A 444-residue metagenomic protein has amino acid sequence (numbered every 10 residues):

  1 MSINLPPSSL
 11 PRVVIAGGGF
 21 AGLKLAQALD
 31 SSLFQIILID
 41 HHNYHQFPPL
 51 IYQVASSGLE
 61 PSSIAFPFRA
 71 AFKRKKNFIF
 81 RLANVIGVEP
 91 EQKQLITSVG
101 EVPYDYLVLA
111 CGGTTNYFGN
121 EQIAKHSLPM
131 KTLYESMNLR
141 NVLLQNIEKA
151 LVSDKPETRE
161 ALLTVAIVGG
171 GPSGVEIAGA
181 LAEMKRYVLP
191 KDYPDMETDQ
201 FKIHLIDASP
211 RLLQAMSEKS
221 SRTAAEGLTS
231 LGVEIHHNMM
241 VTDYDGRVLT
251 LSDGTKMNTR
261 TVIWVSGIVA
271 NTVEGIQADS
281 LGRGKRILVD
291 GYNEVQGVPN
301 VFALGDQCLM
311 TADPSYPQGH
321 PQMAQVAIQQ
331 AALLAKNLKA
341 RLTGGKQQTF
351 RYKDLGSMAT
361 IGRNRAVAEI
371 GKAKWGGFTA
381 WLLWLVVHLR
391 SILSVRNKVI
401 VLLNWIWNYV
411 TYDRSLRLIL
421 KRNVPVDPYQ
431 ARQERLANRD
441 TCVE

Functional and structural regions predicted by a protein language model:
M1-L10, F78-A166, I263: FAD-binding core/adjacent interface of flavoenzyme oxidoreductases
S2-I79, I86, P172-A215, I263 (+1 more regions): Beta1-alpha1 glycine-rich phosphate/pyrophosphate-binding loop at the start of Rossmann-like nucleotide-binding domains
L10, A335-E444: C-terminal, flexible cofactor-proximal segment of oxidoreductases
G18, V99, C111-G112, D253 (+1 more regions): Glycine-rich, N-terminal phosphate-binding loop of Rossmann-like dinucleotide-binding domains
K76-G87, A182-G291, G297, Q347: A Rossmann-like FAD-binding core segment of flavoenzymes
G112-T115, A178, I268-A270: Short glycine-rich anion-binding loops that position phosphate/pyrophosphate groups of nucleotides and phosphorylated
K125-K155, R247-T250, K256-Q329: FAD-site-proximal beta/loop scaffold in flavoenzymes
R159-M216, T223, E234, P321-A340 (+2 more regions): Rossmann-like dinucleotide-binding core of oxidoreductases
